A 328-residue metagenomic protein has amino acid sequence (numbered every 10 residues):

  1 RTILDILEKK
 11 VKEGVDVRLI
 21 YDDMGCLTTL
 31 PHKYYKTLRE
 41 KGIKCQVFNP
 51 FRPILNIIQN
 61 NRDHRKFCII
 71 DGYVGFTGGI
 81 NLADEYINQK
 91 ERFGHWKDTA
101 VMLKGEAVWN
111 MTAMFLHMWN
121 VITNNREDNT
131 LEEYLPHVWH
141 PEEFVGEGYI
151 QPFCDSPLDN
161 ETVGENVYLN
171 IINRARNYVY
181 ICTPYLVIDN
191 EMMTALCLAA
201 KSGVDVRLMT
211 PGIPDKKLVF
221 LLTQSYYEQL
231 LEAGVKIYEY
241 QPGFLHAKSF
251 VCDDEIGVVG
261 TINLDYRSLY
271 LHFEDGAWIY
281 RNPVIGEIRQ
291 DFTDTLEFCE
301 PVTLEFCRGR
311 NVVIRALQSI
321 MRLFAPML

Functional and structural regions predicted by a protein language model:
R1-L328: Charged, low-complexity intrinsically disordered terminal segments
